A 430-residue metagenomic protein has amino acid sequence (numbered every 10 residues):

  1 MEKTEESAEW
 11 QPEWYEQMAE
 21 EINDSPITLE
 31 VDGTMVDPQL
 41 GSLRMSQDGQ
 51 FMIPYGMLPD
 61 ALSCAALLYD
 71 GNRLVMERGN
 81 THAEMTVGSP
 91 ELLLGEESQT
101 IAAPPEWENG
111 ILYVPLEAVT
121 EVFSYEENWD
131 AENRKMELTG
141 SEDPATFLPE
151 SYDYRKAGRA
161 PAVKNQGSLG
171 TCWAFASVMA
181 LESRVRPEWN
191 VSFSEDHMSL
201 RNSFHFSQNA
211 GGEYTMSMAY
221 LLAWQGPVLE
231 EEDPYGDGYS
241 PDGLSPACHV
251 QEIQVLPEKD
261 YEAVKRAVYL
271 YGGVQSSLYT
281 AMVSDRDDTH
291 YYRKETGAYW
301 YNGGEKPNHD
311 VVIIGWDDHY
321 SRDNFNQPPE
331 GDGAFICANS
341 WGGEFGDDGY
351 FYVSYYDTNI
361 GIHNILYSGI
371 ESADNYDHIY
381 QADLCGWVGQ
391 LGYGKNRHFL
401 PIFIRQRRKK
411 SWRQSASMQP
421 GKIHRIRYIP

Functional and structural regions predicted by a protein language model:
M1-P149: Primary recognition of N-terminal secretory signal peptides and signal-anchoring hydrophobic helices
S141-R413, M418-P430: Catalytic-core signature of thiol
